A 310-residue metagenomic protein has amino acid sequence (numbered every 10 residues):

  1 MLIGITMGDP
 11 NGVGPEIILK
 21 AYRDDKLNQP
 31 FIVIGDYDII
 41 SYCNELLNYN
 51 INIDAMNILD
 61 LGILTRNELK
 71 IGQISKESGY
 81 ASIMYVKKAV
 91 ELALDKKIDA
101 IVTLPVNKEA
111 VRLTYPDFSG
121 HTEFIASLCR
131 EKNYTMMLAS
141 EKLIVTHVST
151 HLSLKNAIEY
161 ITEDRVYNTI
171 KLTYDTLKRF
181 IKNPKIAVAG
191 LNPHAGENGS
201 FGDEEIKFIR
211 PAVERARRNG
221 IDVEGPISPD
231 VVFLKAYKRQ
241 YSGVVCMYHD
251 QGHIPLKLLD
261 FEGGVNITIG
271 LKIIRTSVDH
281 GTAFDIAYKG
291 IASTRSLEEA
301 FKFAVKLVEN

Functional and structural regions predicted by a protein language model:
M1-H121, E163-M247, Q251-N266, L271-I274 (+2 more regions): Contiguous, glycine/small-aliphatic-enriched amphipathic segments in soluble metabolic enzymes
H121-F124, R130: Acidic, PIN/NYN-like endoribonuclease modules and their adjacent C-terminal/linker elements
L128-L143, I269-D285: Short, flexible loop segments at boundaries between secondary-structure elements
L138-Y160, D164-N168: Ligand-binding beta-strand-loop-alpha-helix segment within the catalytic cores of soluble metabolic enzymes
